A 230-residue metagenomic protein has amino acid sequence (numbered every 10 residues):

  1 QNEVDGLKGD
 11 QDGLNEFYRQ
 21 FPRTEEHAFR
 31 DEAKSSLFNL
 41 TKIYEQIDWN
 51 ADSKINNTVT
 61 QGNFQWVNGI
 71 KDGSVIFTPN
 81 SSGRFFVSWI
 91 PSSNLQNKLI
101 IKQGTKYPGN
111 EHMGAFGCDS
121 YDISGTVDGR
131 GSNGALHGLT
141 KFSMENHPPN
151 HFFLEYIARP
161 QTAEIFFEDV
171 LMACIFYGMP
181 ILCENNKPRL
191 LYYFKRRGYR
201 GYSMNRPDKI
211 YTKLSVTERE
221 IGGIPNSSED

Functional and structural regions predicted by a protein language model:
Q1, F194-D230: Metal-dependent DNA phosphodiester-chemistry modules and their immediately adjacent helices/loops in DNA-processing
Q1-R206: RNase H-like, metal-dependent nuclease domains and their acidic two-metal-ion catalytic environment used
